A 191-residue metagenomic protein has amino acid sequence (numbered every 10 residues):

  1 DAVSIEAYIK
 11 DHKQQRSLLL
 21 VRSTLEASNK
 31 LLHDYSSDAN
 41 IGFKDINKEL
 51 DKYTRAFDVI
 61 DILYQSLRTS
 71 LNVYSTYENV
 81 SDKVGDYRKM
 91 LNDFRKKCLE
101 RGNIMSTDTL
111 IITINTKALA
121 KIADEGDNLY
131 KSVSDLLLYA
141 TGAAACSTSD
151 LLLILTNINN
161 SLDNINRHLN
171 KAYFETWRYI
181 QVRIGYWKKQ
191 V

Functional and structural regions predicted by a protein language model:
D1, D11, A39, I46 (+3 more regions): General structural signal for secondary-structure boundaries
D1-N72: Start-of-domain marker
D11, L18, R22, N29 (+6 more regions): Amphipathic, non-membrane alpha-helical segments in soluble helical-bundle scaffolds
S17-G42, I46, D108, I154 (+4 more regions): Extended amphipathic alpha-helical segments
N40-L110: Long amphipathic alpha-helical segments with strong coiled-coil/leucine-zipper propensity
E49, K131-V191: Long amphipathic all-alpha helical oligomerization modules
T54, D61, R95, D127 (+3 more regions): Structural signal for well-ordered, non-membrane alpha-helices
K83-L155: Extended amphipathic alpha-helical interaction segments
